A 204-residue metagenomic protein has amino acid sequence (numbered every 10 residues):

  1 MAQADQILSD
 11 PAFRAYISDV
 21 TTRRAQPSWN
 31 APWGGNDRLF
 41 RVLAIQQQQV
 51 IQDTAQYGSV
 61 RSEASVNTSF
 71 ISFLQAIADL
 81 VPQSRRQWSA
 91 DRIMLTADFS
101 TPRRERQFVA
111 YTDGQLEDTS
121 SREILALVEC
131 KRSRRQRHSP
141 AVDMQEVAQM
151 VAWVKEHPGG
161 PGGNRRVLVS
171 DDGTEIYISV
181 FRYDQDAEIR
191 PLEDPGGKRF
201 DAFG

Functional and structural regions predicted by a protein language model:
M1-A141: Charge-rich, low-complexity intrinsically disordered linkers/tails that border or connect globular domains
A126, R132-G204: Nucleic-acid nuclease catalytic cores
